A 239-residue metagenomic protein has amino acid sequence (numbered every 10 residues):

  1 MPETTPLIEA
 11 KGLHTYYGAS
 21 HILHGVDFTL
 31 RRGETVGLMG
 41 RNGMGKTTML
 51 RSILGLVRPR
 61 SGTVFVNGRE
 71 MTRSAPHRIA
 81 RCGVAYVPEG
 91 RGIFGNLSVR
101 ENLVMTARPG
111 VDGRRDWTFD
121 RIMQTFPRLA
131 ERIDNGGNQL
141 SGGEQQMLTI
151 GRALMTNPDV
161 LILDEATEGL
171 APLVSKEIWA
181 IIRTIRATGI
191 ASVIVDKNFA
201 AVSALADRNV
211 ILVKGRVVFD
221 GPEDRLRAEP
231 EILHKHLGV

Functional and structural regions predicted by a protein language model:
G18, V36, S74, V99-W117 (+4 more regions): ABC-type ATPase nucleotide-binding domains, specifically the catalytic core motifs of the NBD
M39-R41: The feature captures the beta-strand-to-loop junction immediately N-terminal to the Walker
L54: Helix-to-loop junction immediately C-terminal to a conserved catalytic motif
R58, E70-G90, D112-F119, E131-D134 (+1 more regions): ABC ATPase NBD coupling module
G136-L140, E144: Conserved ABC ATPase signature
A153-L154: ABC ATPase C-loop
V202-A204: A short, surface-exposed alpha-helical micro-motif characterized by mixed small hydrophobic and charged/polar residues
